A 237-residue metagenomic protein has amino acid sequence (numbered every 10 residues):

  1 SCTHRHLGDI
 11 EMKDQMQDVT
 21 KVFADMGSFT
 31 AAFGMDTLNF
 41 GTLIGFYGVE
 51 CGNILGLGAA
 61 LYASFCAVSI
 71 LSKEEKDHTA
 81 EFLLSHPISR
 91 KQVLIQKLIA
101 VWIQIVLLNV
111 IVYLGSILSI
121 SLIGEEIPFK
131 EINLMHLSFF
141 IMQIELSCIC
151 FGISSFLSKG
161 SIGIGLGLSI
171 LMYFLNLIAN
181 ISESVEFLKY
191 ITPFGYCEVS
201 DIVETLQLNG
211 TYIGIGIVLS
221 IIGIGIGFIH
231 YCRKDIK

Functional and structural regions predicted by a protein language model:
C2-I44, I164-K237: Terminal transmembrane helical anchor/hairpin motif
H4-R5, I44, G48, I95-F151 (+3 more regions): Secretory targeting signals
Y47-S72: Long, hydrophobic alpha-helical segments
N53-G56, A60, L108, S138-M142 (+1 more regions): Alpha-helical transmembrane segments of multi-pass membrane transport proteins
A60-A67, G115, C148-I149, P193 (+1 more regions): Hydrophobic/aromatic residues in alpha-helical transmembrane segments
S64-L84, L98: Transmembrane helix boundary and interhelical loop/hinge segments in multi-pass membrane proteins
F139-M172, I178: A structural motif at transmembrane helix-loop-helix junctions in multipass membrane proteins
